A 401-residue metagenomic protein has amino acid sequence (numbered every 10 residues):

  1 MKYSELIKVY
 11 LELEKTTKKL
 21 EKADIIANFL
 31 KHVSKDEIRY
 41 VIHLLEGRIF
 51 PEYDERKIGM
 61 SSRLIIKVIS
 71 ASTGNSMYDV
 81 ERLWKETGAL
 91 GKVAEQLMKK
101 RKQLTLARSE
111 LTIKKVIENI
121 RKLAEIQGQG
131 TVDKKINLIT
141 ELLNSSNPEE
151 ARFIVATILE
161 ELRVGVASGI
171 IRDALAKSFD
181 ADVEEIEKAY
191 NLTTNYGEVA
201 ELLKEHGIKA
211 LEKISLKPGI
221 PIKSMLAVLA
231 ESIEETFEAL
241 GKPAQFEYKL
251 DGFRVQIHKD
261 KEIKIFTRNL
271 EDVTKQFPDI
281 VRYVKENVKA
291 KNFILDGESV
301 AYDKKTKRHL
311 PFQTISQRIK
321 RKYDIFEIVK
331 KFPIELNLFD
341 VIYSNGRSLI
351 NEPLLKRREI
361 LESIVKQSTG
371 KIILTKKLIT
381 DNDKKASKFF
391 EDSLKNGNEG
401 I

Functional and structural regions predicted by a protein language model:
M1-N382: N-terminal nucleic-acid-engaging modules of covalent nucleotidyltransferase systems
Q256, E399-I401: Short, hydrophobic-rich beta-strand element in sensory/regulatory alpha-beta domains
K320, G397-E399: Acidic, His- and aromatic-enriched active-site or binding-groove loops in soluble protein domains that engage sugars
K384-G397: Gly/Pro-rich turn-and-neighbor structural signature
